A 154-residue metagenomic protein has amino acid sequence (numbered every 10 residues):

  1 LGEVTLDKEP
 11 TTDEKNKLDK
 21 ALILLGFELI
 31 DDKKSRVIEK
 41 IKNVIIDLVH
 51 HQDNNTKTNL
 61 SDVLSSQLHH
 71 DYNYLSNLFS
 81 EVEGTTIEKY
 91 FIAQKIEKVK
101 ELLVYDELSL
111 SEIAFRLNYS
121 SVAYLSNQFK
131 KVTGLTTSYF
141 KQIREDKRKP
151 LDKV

Functional and structural regions predicted by a protein language model:
L1-P10: A generic structural motif
E14-L24: Short amphipathic alpha-helices in soluble, non-transmembrane regions that often serve as interface/regulatory elements
E28-I30, F91: Two-component histidine phosphotransfer core
I38-E88, D106-F115: DNA-binding recognition helix and immediately preceding turn/loop of helix-turn-helix/winged-helix domains
D71, S120-S121: Helix-turn-helix DNA-binding motif, specifically the short coil turn and the N-cap/start of the second
L75, F79, Y124-L125, F129: Short hydrophobic/aromatic patch on the recognition helix
V82-S120, Q142-V154: Terminal helix-turn-helix DNA-binding modules in bacterial transcription factors
V82-T85, Q128-F140: A secondary-structure capping/hinge motif
